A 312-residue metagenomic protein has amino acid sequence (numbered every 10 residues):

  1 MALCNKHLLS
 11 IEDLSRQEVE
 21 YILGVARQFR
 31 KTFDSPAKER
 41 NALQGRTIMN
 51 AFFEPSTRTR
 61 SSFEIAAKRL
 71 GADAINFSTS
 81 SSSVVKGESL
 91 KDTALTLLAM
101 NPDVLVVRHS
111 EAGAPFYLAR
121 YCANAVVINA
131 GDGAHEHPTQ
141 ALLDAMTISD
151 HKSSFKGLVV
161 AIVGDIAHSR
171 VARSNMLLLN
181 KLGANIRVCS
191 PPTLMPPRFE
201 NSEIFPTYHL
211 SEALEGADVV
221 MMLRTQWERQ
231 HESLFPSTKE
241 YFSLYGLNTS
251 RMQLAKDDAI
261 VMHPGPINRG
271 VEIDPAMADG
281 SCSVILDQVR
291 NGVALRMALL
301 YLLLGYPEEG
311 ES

Functional and structural regions predicted by a protein language model:
M1-I65: Positively charged, low-complexity intrinsically disordered leader regions
A37, N41-M146, R269: Phosphate/diphosphate ligand-binding glycine-rich loop within oxidoreductases
L43-I48, K156-V160, D258: Phosphate-coordination loops involved in phosphoryl transfer and adenosine-cofactor binding
F53-I65, A145, S149-L223: Glycine-rich phosphate/diphosphate-binding loop of Rossmann-like nucleotide-binding domains
A114-D132, E232-A255, S281-C282: A short, gly/pro- and small-residue-rich
F199-A276: Rossmann-like adenosine-cofactor binding region
D258-A259, P264-S312: Adenosine-phosphate binding glycine-rich loop
